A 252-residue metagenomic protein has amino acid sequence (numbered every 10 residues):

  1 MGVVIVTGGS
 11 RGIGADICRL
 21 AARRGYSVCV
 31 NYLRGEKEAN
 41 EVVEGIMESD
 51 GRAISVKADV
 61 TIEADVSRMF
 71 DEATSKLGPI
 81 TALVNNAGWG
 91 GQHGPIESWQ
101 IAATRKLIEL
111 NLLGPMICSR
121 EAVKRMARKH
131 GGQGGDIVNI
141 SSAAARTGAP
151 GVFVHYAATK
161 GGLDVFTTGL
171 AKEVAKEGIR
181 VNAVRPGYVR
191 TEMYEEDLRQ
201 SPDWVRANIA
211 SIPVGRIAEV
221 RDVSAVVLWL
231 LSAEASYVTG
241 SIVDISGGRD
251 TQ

Functional and structural regions predicted by a protein language model:
S10-R11: Conserved glycine-rich cofactor-binding loop
G78, A175, R180, V238-G240: Short, small/polar-rich loop/turn modules that mediate ligand/substrate recognition or access, typified
G90, G132, V138-G162, T167-K176 (+1 more regions): Catalytic loop of short-chain dehydrogenase/reductase
H93, L228, T239-Q252: Short C-terminal tail/terminal secondary-structure segment of NAD(P)H-dependent dehydrogenase/reductase domains
G94-W99, A103-I108, N208: Substrate-binding pocket helix/loop in short-chain dehydrogenase/reductase
S119-R120, T168: A short, exposed helix-loop element centered on a Lys and neighboring polar residues
K124, K172-K176, S236: Alpha-helical segment proximal to the catalytic Tyr-Lys
